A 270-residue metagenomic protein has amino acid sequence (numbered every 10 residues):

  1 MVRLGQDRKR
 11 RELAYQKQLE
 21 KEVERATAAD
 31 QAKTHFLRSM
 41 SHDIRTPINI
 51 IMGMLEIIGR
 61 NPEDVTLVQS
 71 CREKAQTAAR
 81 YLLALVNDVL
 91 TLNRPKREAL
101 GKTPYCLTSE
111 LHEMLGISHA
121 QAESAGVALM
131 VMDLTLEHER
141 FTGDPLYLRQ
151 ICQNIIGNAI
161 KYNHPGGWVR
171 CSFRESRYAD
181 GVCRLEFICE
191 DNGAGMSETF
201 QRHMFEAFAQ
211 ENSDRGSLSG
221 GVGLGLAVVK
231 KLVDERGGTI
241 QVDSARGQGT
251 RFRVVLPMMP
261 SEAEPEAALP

Functional and structural regions predicted by a protein language model:
Y15-R60, A79: Primarily the dimerization/phosphotransfer
K74-L82: Short alpha-helical segment of the dimerization/phosphotransfer core of two-component systems
P95-T103, R140-G143: Conserved micro-motifs of the catalytic ATP-binding
T103, H112, E123, A128-E139 (+1 more regions): Conserved catalytic submotifs in the C-terminal HATPase_c
M196-F208: Short conserved segment of the HATPase_c
G220, G225, V229: Short alpha-helical Gxxx[C/S/T] motif in the catalytic ATP-binding
L232-V233: Detector for a conserved hydrophobic position within an alpha-helical segment of the HATPase_c
